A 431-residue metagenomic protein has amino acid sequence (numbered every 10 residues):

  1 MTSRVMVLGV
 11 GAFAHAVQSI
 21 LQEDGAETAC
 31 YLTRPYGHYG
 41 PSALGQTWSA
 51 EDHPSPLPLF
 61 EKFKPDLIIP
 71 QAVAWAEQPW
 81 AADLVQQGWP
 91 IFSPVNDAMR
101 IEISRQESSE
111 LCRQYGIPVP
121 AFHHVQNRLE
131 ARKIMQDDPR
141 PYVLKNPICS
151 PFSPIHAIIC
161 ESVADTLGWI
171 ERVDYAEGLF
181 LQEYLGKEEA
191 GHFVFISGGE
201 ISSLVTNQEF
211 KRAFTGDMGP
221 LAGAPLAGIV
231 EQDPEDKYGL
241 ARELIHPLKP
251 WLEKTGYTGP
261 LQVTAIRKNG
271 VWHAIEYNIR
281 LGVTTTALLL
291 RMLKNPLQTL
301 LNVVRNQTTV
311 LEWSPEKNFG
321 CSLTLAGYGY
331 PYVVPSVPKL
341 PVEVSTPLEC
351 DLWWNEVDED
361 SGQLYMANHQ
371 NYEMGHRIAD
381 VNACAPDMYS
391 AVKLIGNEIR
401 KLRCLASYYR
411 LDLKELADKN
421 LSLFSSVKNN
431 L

Functional and structural regions predicted by a protein language model:
M1-V95: ATP-binding N-terminal substructure of ATP-dependent carboxylate-amine bond-forming enzymes
G45-P56, F122-N127, I158-E161: Short acidic-hydrophobic, aromatic-tinged amphipathic segments that line or gate anion-handling sites
P94-A157, A326: A conserved helix-loop-beta module that forms one wall/lid of the active-site cleft in ATP-utilizing catalytic domains
I155-G282: Internal nucleotide-binding/catalytic subdomain
D165-G168, D236-Y238, P331-V334, P386-K393: Short, conserved charged micro-motifs
A241-Q262, N278-D351, E356-E359: Active-site "cap" helix and flanking loop/linker of ATP-utilizing ligase/carboxylase catalytic domains
V333-V392: C-terminal hydrophobic structural anchor segments that stabilize assembly/packing rather than catalytic chemistry
A367, Y372-L431: Generic C-terminus detector
